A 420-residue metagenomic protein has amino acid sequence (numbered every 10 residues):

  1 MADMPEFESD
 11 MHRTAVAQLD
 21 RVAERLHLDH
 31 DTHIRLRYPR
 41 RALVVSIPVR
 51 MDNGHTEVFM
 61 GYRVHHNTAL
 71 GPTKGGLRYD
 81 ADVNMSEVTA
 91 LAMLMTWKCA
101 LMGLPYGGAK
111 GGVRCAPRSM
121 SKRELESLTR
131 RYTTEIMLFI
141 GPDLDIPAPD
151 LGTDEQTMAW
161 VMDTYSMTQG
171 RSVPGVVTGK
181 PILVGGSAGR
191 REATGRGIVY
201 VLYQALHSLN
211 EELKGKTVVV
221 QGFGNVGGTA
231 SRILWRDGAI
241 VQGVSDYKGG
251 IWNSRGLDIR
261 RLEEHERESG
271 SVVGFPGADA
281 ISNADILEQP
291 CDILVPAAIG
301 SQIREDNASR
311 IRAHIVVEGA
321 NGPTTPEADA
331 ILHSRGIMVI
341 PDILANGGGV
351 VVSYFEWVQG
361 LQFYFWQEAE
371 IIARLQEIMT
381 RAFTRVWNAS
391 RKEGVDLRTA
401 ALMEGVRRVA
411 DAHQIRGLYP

Functional and structural regions predicted by a protein language model:
D3-D10, A205-L206, S309-P420: Adenosine-phosphate binding glycine-rich loop
D3-S46: Short, Gly/Pro- and small/polar-rich lid/capping loops
D29-R35, G103, I140-P149, R171-G175 (+3 more regions): Flexible, glycine/charged-enriched surface loops at secondary-structure junctions
V45-P117: Glycine-rich, N-terminal phosphate-binding loop and its surrounding beta-alpha-beta segment
D80, A100-K214: Glycine/serine-rich phosphate-binding loop and adjoining beta1-alpha1 elements at the start of nucleotide-handling
P181, G186-E288: Glycine-rich phosphate/diphosphate-binding loop of Rossmann-like nucleotide-binding domains
G249-V339: Rossmann-like adenosine-cofactor binding region
